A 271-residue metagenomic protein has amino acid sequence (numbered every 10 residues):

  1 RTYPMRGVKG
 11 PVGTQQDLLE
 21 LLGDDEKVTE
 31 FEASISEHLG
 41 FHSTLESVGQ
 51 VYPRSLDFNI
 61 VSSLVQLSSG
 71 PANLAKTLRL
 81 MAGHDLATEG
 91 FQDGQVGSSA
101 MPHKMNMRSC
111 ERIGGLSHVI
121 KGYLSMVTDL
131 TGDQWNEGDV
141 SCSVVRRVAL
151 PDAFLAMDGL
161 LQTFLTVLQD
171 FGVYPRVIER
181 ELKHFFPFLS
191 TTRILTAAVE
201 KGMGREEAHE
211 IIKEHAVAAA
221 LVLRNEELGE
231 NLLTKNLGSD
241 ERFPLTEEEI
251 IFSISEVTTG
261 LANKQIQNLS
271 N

Functional and structural regions predicted by a protein language model:
R1-D133: Internal glycine-rich alpha/beta core junctions
L86, H103-N271: Glycine-rich cofactor/substrate-binding loops
